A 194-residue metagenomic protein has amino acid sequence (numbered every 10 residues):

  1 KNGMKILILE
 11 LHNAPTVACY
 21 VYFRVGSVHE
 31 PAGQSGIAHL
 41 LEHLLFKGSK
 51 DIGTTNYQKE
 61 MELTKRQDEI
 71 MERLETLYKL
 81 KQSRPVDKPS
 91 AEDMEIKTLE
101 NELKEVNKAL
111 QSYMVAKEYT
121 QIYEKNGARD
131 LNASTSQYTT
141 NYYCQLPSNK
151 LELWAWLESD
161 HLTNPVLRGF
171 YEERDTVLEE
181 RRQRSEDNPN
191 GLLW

Functional and structural regions predicted by a protein language model:
K1-A116, N141-L167: His/Glu-rich zincin catalytic helix
E10, N126-S136: Catalytic zinc-binding patch centered on the HExxH motif and its immediate surroundings that defines zinc-dependent
N13, Q34, S134-Q137, F170 (+1 more regions): Short, glycine-/polar-rich solvent-exposed loops and beta-turns at beta-strand/coil boundaries
M114, E118, G169-E172, L192: Alpha-helix N-cap and coil->helix boundary residues
I122-Y123, V177: A generic structural signal for nonpolar/aromatic side chains embedded in well-ordered alpha-helices
Q137-T140, Y171-E180: Short, glycine/charge-rich beta-strand/loop segments that flank catalytic centers and engage negatively charged groups
T176-W194: Short acidic/His-enriched helical or mixed secondary-structure segments at domain edges of catalytic enzymes and some
